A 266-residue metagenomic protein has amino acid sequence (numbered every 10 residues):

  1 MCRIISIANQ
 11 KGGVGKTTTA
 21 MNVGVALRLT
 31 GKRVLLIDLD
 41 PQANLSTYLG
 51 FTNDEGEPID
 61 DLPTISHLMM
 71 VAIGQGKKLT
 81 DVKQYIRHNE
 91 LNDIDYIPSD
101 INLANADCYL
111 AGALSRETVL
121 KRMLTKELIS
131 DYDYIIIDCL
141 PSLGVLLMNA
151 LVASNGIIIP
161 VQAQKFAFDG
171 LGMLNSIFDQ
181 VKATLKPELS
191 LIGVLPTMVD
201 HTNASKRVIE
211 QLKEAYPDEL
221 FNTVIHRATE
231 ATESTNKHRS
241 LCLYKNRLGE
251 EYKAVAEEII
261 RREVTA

Functional and structural regions predicted by a protein language model:
M1-A266: P-loop NTP-binding core
